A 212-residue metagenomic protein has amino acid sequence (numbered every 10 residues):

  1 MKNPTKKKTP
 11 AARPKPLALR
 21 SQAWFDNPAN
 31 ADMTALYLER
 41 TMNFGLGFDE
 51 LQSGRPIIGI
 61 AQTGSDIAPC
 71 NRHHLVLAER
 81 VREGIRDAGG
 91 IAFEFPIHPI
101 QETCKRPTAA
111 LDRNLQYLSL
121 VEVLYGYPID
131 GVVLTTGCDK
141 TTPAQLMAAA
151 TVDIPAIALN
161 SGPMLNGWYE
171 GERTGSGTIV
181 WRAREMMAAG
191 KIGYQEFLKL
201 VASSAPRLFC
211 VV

Functional and structural regions predicted by a protein language model:
K2-R55: N-terminal amphipathic/basic leader segments beginning at the initiator methionine
L17-P28, I58-S65, F95-P107, L124 (+2 more regions): Gly-rich Lys/Arg/Thr-decorated short loops/hinges at beta-loop-alpha junctions or inter-strand turns that position
N27-A31, H73-R113: Anionic-ligand anchoring segments at beta-strand to alpha-helix junctions in alpha/beta enzyme folds, i.e., glycine
A35-T41, P69-R80: Glycine-rich anion/phosphate-binding loops
R40, F44, E79, N114-L118 (+1 more regions): Short, contiguous clusters of charged residues that form electrostatic/catalytic patches at enzyme active sites, used
D49-G59, D87-P96: N-terminal glycine-rich anion-binding loops that anchor highly charged ligand groups
T63-N71, T136-T142: Gly/Ser/Thr-rich loops at beta-strand to alpha-helix junctions that form or flank small-molecule/cofactor-binding
A110-V212: Active-site cavity-forming subdomains of large catalytic enzyme subunits
